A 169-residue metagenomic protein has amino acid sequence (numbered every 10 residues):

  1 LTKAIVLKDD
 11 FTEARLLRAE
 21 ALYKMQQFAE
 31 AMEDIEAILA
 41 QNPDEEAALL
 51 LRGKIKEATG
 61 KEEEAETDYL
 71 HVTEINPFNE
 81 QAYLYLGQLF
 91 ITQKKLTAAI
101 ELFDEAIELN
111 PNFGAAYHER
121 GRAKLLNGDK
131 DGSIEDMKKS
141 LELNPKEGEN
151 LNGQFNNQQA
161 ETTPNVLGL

Functional and structural regions predicted by a protein language model:
T12-E13, E46-A47, E80-Q81, L96 (+2 more regions): Helix-start (N-cap) detector for alpha-helical repeat units in TPR-like alpha-solenoids, especially tetratricopeptide
L17, L51, Y85, E119 (+1 more regions): Canonical tetratricopeptide repeat
K24-M25, A58-T59, T92-Q93, L126 (+1 more regions): Register position in tetratricopeptide repeats
L125-L126, K130-L169: Terminal, low-structured helical/coil segments at or just beyond the last alpha-helical repeat
